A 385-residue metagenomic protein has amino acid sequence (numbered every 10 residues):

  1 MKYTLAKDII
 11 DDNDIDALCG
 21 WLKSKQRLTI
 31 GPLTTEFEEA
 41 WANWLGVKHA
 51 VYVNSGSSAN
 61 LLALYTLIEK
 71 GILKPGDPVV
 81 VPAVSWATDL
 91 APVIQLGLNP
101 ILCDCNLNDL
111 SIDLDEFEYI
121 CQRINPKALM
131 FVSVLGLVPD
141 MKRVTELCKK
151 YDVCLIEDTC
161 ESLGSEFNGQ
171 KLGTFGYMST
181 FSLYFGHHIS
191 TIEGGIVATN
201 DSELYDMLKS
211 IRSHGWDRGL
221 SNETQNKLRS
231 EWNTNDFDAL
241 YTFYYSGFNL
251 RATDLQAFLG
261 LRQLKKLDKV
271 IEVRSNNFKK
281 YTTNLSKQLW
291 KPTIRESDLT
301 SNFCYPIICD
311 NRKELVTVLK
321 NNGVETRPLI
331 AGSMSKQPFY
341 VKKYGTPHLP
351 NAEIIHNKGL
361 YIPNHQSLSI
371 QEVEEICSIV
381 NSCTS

Functional and structural regions predicted by a protein language model:
M1-R27, T242-Y244, P363: N-terminal "arm"/small-domain region of PLP-dependent enzymes with the aminotransferase-like
D8, P32-E39, W44-V51, S57 (+5 more regions): PLP-dependent aminotransferase class I/II
P32-P78, P92-I94, L102-D104, Q170: Phosphate-binding glycine-rich loop
E69-K150, C154-T159, E166: PLP-dependent aminotransferase-like
N125, D152, G176-Y177, L289: Residue-level detector of structured alpha->beta connecting loops
E157-T191, D206, L240-T242: Conserved active-site segment immediately N-terminal to the catalytic lysine that forms the internal aldimine
F181-S182, G195-D201, E231: Short beta-strand-to-turn element immediately C-terminal to the catalytic PLP-Schiff-base lysine in fold type I
S190-G195, G260: Adenylate-forming
